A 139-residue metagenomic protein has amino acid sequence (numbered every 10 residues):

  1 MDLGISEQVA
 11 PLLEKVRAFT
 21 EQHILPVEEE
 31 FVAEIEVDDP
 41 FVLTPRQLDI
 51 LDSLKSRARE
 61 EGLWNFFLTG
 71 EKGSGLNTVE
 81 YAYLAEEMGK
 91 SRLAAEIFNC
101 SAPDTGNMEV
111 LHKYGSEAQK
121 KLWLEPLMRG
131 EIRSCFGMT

Functional and structural regions predicted by a protein language model:
M1-A18: Intrinsic disorder at enzyme termini
M1-L3, E29, E34: Generic N-terminal amphipathic, Lys/Arg-enriched alpha-helix
K15-F19, P126-R129: Alpha-helical scaffold segments in carbohydrate-active enzymes
V16, H23, L68-E71: Short, functionally important structural connectors and interaction interfaces within domains
A18-E29, A58-R59: N-terminal glycine-rich anion-binding loops that anchor highly charged ligand groups
F31-T139: Glycine-rich flavin
